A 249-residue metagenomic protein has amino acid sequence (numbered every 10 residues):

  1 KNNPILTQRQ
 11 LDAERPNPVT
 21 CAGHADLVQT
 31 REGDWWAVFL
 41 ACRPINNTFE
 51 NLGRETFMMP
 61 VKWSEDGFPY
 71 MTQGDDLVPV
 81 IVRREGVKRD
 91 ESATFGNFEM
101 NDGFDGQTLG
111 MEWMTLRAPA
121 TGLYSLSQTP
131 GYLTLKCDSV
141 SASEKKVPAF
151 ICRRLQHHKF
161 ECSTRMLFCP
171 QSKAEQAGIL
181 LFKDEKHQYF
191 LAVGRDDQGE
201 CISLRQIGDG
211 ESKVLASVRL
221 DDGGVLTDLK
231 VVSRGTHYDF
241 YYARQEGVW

Functional and structural regions predicted by a protein language model:
K1-W249: Carbohydrate-active catalytic/glycan-binding domains of CAZyme proteins, especially the secreted or lumenal ectodomains
